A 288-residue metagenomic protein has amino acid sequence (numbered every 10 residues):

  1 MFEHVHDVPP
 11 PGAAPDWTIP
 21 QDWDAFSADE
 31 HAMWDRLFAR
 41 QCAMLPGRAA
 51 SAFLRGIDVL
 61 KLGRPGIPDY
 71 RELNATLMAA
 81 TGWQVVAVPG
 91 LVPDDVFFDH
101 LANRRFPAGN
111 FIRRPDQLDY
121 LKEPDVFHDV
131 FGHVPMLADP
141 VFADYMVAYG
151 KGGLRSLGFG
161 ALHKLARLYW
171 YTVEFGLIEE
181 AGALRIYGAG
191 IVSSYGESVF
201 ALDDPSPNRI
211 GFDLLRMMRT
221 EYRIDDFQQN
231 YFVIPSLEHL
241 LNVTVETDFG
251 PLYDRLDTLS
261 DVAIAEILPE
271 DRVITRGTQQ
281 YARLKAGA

Functional and structural regions predicted by a protein language model:
M1-L137, M217, Q229-A288: The feature captures two recurrent sequence modes
D116-Y120, P124-N242: A contiguous, surface-oriented mixed alpha/beta subdomain in the mid-to-C-terminal portion of proteins that forms
